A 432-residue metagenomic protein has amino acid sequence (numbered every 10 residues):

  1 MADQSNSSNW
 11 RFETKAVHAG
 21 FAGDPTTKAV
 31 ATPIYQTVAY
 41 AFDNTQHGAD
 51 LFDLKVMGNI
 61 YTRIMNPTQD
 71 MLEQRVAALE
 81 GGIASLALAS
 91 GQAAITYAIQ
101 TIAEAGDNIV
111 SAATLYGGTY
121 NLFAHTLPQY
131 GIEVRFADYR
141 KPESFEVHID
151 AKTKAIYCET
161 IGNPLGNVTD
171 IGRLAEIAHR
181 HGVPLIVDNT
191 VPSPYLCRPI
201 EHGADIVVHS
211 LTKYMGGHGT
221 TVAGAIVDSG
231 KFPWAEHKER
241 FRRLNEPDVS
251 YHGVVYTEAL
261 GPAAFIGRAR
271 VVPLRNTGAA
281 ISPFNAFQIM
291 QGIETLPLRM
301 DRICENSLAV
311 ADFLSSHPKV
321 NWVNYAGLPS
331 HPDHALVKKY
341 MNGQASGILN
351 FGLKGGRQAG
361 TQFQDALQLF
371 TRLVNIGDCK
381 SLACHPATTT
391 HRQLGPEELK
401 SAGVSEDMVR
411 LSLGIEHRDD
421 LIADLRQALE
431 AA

Functional and structural regions predicted by a protein language model:
M1-N59: N-terminal glycine-rich, Lys/His-bearing helix-loop that initiates the first secondary-structure elements of many
A2-D3, I83, A124, E133 (+5 more regions): PLP-dependent enzyme catalytic core of the Aspartate aminotransferase-like
A2-S8, A16-H18, A22-P25, S85-S316: Conserved PLP-enzyme active-site core in the AAT-like
A39, N44-T96, G118-T126: Conserved N-terminal alpha-helix of the aminotransferase class I/II PLP-enzyme fold
A39, S229-F232, L353-G356: Short loop segments at secondary-structure junctions
V227, N350-G352, S412-G414: Short hydrophobic/aromatic beta-strand micro-patches that form the beta-sheet surface supporting nucleotide- or nucleic
T277-A280, N285-Q291, T295, D301-K380 (+2 more regions): Conserved small-domain helix->loop->beta segment predominantly found in fold-type I
